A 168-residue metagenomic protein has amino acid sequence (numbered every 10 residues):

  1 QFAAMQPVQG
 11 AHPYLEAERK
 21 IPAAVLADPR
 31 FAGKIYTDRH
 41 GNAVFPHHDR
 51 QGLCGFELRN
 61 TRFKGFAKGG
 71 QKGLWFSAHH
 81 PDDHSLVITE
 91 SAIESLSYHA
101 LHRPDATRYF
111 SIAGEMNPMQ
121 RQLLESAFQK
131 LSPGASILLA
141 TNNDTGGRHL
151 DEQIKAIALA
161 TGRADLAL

Functional and structural regions predicted by a protein language model:
Q1-A43: TOPRIM metal-binding catalytic domain and adjacent DNA-binding surface shared by DnaG-type primases
Q6, A24-P29, T37, F66-G69 (+3 more regions): Compositionally biased, low-complexity repeat tracts
P7-V8, E90, L150: Residue-level preference for nonpolar/small residues embedded in alpha-helices
G10-A11, I93, S97, Q153: Short Gly/charged-rich anion-binding patches and loops
L15, G73-A78, A158-R163: Short secondary-structure transition/capping segments
I35-K130: Phosphate-handling DNA/RNA-contact segment within nucleic-acid enzymes
A100-L168: TOPRIM fold recognition
